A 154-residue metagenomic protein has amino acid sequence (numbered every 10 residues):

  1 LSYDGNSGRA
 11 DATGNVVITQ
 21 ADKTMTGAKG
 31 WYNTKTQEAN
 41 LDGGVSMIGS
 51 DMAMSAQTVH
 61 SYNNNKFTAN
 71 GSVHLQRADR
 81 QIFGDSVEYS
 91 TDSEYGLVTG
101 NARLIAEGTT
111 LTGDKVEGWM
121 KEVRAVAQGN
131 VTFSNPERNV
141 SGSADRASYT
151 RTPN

Functional and structural regions predicted by a protein language model:
L1-N154: Structural signature for solvent-exposed beta-strand/loop edge elements and short helix-capping sites, enriched
